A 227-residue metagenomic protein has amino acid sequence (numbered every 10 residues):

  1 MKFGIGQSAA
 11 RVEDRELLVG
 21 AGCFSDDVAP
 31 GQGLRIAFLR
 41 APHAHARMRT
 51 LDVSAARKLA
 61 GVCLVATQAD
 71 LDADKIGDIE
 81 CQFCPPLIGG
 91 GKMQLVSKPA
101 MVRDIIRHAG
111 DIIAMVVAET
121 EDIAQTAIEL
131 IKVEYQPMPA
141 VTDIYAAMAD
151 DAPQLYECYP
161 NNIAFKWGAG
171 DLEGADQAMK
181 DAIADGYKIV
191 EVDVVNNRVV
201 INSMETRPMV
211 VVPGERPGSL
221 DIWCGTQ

Functional and structural regions predicted by a protein language model:
M1-F165: Flexible, low-hydrophobicity surface segments
L18, E173-Q177: Short, low-to-moderate order helix/coil transition modules at the start of elongated helical scaffolds
D74, D150, G170, G186-K188: Short, flexible coil/linker elements and helix-boundary hinge sites characteristic of intrinsically disordered
N162, G170-L172: Charged substrate-recognition surface patches at the periphery of nucleic-acid/ligand-binding domains
M179-Q227: Conserved beta-alpha junction segments in alpha/beta enzyme cores
